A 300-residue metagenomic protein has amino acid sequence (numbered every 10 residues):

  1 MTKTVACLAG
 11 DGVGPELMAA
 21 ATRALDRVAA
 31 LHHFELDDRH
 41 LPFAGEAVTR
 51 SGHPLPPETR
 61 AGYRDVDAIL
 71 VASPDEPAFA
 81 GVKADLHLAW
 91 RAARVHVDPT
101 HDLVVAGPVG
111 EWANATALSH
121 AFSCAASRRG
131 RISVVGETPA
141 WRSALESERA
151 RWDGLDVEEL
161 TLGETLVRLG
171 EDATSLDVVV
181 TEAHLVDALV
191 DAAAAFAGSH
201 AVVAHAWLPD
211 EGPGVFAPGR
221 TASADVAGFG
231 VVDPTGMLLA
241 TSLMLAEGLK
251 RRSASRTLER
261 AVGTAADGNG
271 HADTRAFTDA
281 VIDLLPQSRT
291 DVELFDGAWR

Functional and structural regions predicted by a protein language model:
A6-T22, V28-A29, G110-G163, S175: Glycine-rich phosphate/diphosphate-binding loop of Rossmann-like nucleotide-binding domains
D11-G14, D67, A106, A121 (+4 more regions): Buried hydrophobic positions in well-ordered alpha/beta secondary-structure cores of metabolic enzymes
A24-H32, G62, V66-I69, V82-A89 (+8 more regions): Change "in soluble alpha/beta enzymes" to "in soluble alpha/beta proteins
L31-P57: N-terminal beta-loop-helix "entrance" segment that forms/cooperates in small-molecule cofactor or anionic ligand
A47-E111, H184-A188: N-terminal glycine-rich phosphate/adenylate-binding segment common to multiple enzyme folds
V48-D65, V157-L176: A structured beta-alpha segment of the ubiquitous adenosine-cofactor-binding alpha/beta core
G170-A266: Glycine-rich phosphate/nucleotide-binding loop
A272-R300: Phosphate-binding loop/pocket of nucleotide- and phosphate-handling active sites
